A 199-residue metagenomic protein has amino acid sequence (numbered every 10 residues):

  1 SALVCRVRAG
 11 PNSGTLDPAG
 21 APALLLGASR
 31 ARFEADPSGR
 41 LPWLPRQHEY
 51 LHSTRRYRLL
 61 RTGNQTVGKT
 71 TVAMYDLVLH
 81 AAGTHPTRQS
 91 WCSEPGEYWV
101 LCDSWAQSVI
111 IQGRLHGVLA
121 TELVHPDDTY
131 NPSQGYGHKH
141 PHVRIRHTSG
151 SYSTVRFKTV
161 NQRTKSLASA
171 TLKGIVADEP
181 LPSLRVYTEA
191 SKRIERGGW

Functional and structural regions predicted by a protein language model:
S1-W199: Phosphate/NTP-binding elements of NTP-utilizing enzymes
